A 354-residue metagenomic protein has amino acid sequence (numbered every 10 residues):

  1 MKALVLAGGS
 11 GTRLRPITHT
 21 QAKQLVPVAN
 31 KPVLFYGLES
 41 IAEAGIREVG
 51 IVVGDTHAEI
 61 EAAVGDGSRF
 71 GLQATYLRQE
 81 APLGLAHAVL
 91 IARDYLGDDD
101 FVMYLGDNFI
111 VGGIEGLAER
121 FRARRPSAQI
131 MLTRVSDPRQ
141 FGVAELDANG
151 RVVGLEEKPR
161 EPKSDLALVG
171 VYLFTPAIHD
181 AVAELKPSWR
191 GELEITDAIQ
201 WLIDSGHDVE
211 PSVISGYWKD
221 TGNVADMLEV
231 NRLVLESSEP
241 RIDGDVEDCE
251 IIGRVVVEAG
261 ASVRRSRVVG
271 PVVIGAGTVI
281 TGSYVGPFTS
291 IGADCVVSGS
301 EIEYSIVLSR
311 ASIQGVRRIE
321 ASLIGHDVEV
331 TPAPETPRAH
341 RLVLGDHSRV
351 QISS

Functional and structural regions predicted by a protein language model:
M1-V5, R13-P16, V26-P27, K31-L105 (+4 more regions): Conserved N-terminal catalytic core of the sugar/cofactor nucleotidyltransferase
G9, D107, R134, N223: Active-site glycine-centered loops adjacent to acidic/histidine catalytic or metal-binding residues that shape
Q24, Q73-T75, R151, D208-E210: Conserved beta-strand segments of alpha/beta enzyme cores
L25, A144-L146, P211: A structural signal for short hydrophobic beta-strand segments in well-ordered beta-sheet cores
G50-G54, M131-L132, I306, L323: Short internal beta-strands
D55, L173-F174, G222: A conserved hydrophobic position in a structured secondary element of the catalytic/binding core that shapes
I110-W189: Conserved core of the sugar-phosphate nucleotidyltransferase
A177, E184-S354: Left-handed beta-helix
